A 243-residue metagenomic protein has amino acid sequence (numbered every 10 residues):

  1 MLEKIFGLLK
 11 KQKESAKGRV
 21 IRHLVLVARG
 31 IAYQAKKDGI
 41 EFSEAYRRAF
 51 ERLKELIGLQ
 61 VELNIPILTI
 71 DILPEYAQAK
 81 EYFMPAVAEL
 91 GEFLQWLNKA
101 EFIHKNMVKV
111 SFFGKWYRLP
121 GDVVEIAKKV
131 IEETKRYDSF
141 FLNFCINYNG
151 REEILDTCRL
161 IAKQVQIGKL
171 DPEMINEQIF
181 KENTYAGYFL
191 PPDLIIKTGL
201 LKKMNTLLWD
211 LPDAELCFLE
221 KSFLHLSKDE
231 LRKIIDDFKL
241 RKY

Functional and structural regions predicted by a protein language model:
M1-Y243: Flexible, compositionally biased loop and terminal segments
